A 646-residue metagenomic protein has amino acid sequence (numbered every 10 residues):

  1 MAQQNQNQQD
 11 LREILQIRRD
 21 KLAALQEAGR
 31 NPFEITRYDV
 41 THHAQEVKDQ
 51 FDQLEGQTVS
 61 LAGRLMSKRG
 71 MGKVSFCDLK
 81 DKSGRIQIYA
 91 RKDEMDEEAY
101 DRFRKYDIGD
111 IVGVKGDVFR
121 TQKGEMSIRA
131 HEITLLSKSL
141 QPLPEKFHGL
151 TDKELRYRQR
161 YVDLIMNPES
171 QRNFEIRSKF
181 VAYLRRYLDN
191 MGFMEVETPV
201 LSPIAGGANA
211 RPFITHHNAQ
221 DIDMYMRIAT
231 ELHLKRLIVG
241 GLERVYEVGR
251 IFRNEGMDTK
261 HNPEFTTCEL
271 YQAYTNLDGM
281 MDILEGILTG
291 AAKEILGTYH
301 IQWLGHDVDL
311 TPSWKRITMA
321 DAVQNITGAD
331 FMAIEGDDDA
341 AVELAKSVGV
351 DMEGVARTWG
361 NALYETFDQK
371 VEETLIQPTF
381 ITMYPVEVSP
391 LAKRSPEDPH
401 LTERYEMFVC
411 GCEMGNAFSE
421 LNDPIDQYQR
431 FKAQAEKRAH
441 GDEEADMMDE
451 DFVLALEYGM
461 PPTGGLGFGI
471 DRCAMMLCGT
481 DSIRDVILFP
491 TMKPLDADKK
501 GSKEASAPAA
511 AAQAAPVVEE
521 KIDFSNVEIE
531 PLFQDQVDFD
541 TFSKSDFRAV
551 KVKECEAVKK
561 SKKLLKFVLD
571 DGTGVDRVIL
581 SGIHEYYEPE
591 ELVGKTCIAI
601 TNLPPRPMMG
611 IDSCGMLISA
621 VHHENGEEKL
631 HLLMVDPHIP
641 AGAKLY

Functional and structural regions predicted by a protein language model:
M1-A23, N31, L495-T541: Intrinsic disorder at enzyme termini
A2-N7, L11, L22-A28, P32-G279 (+3 more regions): Class II aminoacyl-tRNA synthetase-like tRNA-binding/catalytic domains
Q45-Q53, E365-Q369, Y384, V388-S395 (+2 more regions): Flexible, glycine/threonine-enriched loop-and-boundary segments that flank and lead into catalytic domains of large
E55, A99-R102, P462, D538 (+2 more regions): Short, conserved secondary-structure segments in the cores of folded domains
M66, D93, F119, L140-Q141 (+20 more regions): Short, glycine-/Ser/Thr-/acidic-enriched flexible segments
I108, V114, M226-E231, I238-F252 (+5 more regions): TRNA-recognition modules of translation machinery and tRNA-sensing kinases, especially anticodon-binding
A205-P212, G290-G411, A433-M460, K499: Metal-assisted phosphate- and nucleotidyl-transfer catalytic regions
A507-Y646: Phosphate-backbone binding interfaces of nucleic-acid-interacting proteins
